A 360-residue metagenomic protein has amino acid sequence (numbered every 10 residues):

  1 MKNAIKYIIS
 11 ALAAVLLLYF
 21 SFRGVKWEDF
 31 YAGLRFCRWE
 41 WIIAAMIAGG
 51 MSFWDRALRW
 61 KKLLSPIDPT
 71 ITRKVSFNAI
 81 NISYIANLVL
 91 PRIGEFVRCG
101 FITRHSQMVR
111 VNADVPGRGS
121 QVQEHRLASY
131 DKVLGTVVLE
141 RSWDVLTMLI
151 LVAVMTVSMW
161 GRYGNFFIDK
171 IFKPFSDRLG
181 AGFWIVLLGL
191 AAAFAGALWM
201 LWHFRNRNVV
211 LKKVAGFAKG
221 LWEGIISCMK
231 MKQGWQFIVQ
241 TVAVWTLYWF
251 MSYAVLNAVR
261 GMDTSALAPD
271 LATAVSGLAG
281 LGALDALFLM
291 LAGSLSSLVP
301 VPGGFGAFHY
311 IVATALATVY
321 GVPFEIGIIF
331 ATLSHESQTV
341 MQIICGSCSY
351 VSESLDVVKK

Functional and structural regions predicted by a protein language model:
M1-N81, S120, S158-S294, F330-T332 (+1 more regions): Predominantly cytoplasmic-facing regulatory/coupling regions of multi-pass membrane proteins
L17, A48, R56, W60 (+5 more regions): Alpha-helical transmembrane segments and their lipid-water interface positions in multi-pass membrane proteins
L58, K62, N81, I93 (+3 more regions): Transmembrane helical bundles of ABC transporters
R73-N78, E95, M108-R141, V145 (+1 more regions): Membrane-interface alpha-helices at helix entry/exit sites of multi-pass transporters
N81-F96, T103-R110, I225: Short intracellular "coupling" helices and adjacent cytoplasmic loop segments at the cytosolic face of multi-pass
I82-L90, A128-V157, S296, I329-C345: Membrane-embedded alpha-helical segments of transport systems, primarily multispan ion/solute transporters
S83-P91, F288-H309: Transmembrane alpha-helix interface/packing and boundary motifs in multi-pass membrane proteins, characterized by
I102-V109, G224, F288, Y310-I326: Interfacial segments of multi-pass membrane proteins
